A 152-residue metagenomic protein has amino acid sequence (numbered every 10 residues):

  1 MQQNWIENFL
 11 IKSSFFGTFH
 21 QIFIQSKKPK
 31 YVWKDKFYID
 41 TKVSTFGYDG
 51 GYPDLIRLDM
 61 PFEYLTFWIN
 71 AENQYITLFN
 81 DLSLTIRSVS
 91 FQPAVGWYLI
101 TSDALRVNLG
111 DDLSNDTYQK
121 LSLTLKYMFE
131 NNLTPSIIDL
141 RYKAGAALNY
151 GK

Functional and structural regions predicted by a protein language model:
Q2, A71, Y75-L78, T117-T124: Stable alpha-helical elements in mature extracytoplasmic
Q2-T18, R87: Short, well-structured beta-strand/strand-turn elements
E7-F9, F19, K28-V32, F46 (+4 more regions): Short beta-strands and strand-coil junctions in structured, solvent-facing domains, enriched
F19-A94, I100: Extracytoplasmic segments of membrane-associated envelope/inner-membrane machinery
R87-K120, A144: Solvent-exposed helix-coil-helix hairpins and adjacent flexible coil/strand "hinge" segments
D111-K152: Extracytoplasmic/luminal low-complexity segments enriched in Pro/Gly and acidic/polar residues that act as flexible
